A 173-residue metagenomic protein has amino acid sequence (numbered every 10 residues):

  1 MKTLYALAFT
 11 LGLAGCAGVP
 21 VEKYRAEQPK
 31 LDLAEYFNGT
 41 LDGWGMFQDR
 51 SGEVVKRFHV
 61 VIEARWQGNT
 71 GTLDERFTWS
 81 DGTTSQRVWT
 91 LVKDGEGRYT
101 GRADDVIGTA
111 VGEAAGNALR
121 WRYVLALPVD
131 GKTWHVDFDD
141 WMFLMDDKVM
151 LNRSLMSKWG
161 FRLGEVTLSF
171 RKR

Functional and structural regions predicted by a protein language model:
M1-L7: Sec-dependent signal peptide recognition, specifically the positively charged N-region followed immediately by
A14-G15: C-terminal motif of bacterial Sec signal peptides marking the signal peptidase cleavage site
V19, T100-R102, R171-R173: Beta-rich carbohydrate-recognition and catalytic domains
Y24-T40: N-terminal helix-cap/turn-to-beta initiation motif at the start of protein domains
F37-G45, N152: A short, Trp-centered hydrophobic/proline-enriched beta-strand micro-motif
W44, Q48-V129: Central antiparallel beta-sheet cores of small beta-barrel/beta-sandwich binding domains
V54-V60, T133-F138, R162-V166: Amphipathic hydrophobic-ligand
D139-R173: Glycine-rich, aromatic-bearing surface loops/beta-hairpins
